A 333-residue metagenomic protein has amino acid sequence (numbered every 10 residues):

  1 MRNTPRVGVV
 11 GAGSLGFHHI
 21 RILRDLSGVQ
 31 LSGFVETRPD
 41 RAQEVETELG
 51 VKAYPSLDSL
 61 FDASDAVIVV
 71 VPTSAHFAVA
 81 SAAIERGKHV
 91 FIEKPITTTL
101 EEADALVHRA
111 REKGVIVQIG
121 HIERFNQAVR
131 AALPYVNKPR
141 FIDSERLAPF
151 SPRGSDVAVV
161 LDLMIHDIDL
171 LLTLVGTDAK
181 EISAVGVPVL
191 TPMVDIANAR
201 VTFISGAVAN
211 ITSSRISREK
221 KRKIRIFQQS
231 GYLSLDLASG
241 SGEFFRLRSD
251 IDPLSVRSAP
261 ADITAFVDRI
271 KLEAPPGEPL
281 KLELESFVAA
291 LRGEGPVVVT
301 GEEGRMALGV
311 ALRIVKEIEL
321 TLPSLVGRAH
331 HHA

Functional and structural regions predicted by a protein language model:
M1, A66-V69, S286-A333: C-terminal helix-rich "cap/oligomerization" subdomain common to oxidoreductases
M1-L49: N-terminal Rossmann-like dinucleotide-binding module
H19, L49-V107: Beta-loop-alpha module in the N-terminal Rossmann-like domain of NAD(P)-dependent dehydrogenases, especially those
P55, I92, V117-I119, D143-S144 (+1 more regions): Hydrophobic residues in well-ordered beta-strands that form the structural core
T97-G154: A contiguous active-site-proximal alpha/beta segment in oxidoreductase catalytic domains
G120-Q127, A148-E181, D195: Mid-domain beta-loop-alpha active-site segment that forms a flexible, acidic cofactor/metal-binding surface
I168-E243, A274-E294, A329-A333: Contiguous beta-strand/loop segments that form the cofactor/metal-binding neighborhood of enzyme cores
